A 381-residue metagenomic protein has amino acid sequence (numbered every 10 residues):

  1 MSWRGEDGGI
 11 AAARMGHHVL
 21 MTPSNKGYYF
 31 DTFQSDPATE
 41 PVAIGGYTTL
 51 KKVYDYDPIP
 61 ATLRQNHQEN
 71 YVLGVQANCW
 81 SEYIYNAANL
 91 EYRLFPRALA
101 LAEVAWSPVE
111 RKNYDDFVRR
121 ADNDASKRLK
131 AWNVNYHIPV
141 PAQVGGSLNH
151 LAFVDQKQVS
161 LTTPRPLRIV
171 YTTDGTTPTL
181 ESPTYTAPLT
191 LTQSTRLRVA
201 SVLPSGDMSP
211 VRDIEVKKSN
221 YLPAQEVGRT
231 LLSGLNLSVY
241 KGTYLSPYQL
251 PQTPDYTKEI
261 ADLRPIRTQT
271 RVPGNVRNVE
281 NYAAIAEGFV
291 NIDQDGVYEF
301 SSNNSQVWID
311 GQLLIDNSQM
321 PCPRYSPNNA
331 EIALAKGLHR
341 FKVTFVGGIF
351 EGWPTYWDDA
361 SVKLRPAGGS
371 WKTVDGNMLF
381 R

Functional and structural regions predicted by a protein language model:
M1-I169, A286: Substrate-binding groove of N-acetylhexosamine-processing glycoside hydrolases
M15, A105, V202-P204, N291: Short alpha-helical scaffold segments that flank and stabilize functional sites
T32, L90, E110, N317 (+2 more regions): Hydrophobic alpha-helical segments
C79, L203, I292, N304 (+1 more regions): Short beta-strand segments enriched in hydrophobic/aromatic residues within well-folded beta-rich domains
S81-Y83, I332, G347: A generic structural motif
A102-V109, G311, V343-I349: A generic secondary-structure signal for well-formed alpha-helical elements
V118-G288, V297, S302-N303, W308-I315 (+4 more regions): Short, compositionally stereotyped local motifs that mark structural "simplifiers"
